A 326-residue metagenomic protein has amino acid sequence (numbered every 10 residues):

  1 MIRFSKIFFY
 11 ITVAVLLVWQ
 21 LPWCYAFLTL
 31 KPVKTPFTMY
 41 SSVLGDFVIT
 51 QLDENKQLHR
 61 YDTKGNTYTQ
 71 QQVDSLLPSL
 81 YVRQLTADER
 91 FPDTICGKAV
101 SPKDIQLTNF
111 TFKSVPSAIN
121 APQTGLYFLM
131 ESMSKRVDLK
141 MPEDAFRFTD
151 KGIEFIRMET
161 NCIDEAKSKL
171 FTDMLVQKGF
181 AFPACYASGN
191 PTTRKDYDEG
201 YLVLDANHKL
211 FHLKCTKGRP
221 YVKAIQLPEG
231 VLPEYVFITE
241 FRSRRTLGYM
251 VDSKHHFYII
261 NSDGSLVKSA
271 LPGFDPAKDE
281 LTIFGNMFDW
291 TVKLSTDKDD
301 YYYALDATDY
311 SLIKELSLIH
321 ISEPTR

Functional and structural regions predicted by a protein language model:
K6-Y25: Hydrophobic membrane-insertion alpha-helices, especially the h-region of bacterial N-terminal signal peptides
C24-V48: Alpha-helical transmembrane signal-anchor/signal-peptide segments
G45-K113, S132-I156, T192-D205, F211-H212 (+3 more regions): Short beta-strand elements that form the blades of beta-propeller/WD-repeat-like and other beta-sheet-rich scaffold
T124-R136, F180-P191, G230-E240, P272-D289: Repeated scaffold domains used in trafficking and secretory/extracellular systems, primarily beta-propellers
D164-L175, Y221-E229, V267-F274, E315: Beta-propeller fold detector
K167, H255, I259-G264: C-terminal luminal/periplasmic domains and tails of membrane-associated envelope-modifying transferases
T216-K217, D263: Short loop/turn segments that connect beta-strands within beta-propeller blades
L316-T325: Residue-level detector of conserved catalytic or cofactor/ligand-binding positions in enzyme active sites
